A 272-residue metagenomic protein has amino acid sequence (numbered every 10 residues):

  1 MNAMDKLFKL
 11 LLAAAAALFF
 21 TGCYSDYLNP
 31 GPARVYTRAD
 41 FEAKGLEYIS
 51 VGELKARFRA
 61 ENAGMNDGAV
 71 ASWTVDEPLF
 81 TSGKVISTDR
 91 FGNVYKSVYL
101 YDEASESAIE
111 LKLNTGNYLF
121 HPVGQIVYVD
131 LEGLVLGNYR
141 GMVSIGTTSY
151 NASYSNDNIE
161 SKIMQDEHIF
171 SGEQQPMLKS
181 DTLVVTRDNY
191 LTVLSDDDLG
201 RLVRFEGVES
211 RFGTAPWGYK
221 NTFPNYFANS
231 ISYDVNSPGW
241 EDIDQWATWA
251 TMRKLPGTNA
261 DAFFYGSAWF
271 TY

Functional and structural regions predicted by a protein language model:
N2-L11: Bacterial N-terminal signal peptides that target proteins for export
F19-G22: C-terminal motif of bacterial Sec signal peptides marking the signal peptidase cleavage site
Y24-V94, Y99-I126, D130-Y272: OB-fold nucleic-acid-binding modules
